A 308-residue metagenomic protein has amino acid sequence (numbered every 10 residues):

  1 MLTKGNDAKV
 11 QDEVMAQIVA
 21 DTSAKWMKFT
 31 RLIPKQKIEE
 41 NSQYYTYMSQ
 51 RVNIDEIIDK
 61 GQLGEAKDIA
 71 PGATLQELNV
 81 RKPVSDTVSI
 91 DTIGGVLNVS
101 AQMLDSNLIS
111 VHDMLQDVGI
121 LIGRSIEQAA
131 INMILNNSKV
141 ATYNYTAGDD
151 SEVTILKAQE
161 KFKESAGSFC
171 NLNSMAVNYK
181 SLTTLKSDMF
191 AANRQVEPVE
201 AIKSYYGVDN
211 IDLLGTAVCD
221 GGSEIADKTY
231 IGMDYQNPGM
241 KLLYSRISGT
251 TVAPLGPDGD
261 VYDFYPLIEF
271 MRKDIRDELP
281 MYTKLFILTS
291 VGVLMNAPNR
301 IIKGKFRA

Functional and structural regions predicted by a protein language model:
M1-I18, K303, R307-A308: Intrinsically disordered, low-complexity terminal tails
D12-I93: Assembly/oligomerization interface modules of large self-assembling protein complexes
A24, L32, E127-I131, N171 (+1 more regions): Intrinsically disordered or highly flexible coil/loop and linker segments, enriched in small and charged/polar residues
D55-E56, N107, T184-S187, L294-N296: Short helix/loop capping segments that flank catalytic or ligand/cofactor-binding pockets
G94, N98-S168, K303-A308: Alpha-helical scaffold segments that mediate packing/assembly in large oligomeric complexes
G95-N98, N178, K284: Short, aliphatic-rich beta-strand segments
S138-I211: Extended, solvent-exposed, turn-rich assembly/linker loops in the middle of proteins
A191-A308: Sequence/fold signature of self-assembling virion shell proteins
